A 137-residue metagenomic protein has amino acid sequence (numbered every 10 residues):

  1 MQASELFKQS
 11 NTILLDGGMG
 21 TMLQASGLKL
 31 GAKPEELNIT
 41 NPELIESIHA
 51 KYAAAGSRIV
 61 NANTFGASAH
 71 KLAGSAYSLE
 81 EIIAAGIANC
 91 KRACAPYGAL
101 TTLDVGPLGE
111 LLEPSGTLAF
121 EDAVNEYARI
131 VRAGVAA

Functional and structural regions predicted by a protein language model:
M1-A137: Domain-level signal for soluble alpha/beta catalytic cores
